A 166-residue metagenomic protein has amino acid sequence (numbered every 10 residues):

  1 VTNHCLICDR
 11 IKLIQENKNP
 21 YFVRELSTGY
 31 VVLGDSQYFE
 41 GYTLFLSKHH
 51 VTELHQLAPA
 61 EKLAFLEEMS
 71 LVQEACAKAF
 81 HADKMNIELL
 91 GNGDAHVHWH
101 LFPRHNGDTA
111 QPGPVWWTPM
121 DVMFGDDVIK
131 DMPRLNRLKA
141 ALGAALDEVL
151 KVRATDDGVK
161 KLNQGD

Functional and structural regions predicted by a protein language model:
V1-D166: HIT superfamily nucleotide-processing domains
